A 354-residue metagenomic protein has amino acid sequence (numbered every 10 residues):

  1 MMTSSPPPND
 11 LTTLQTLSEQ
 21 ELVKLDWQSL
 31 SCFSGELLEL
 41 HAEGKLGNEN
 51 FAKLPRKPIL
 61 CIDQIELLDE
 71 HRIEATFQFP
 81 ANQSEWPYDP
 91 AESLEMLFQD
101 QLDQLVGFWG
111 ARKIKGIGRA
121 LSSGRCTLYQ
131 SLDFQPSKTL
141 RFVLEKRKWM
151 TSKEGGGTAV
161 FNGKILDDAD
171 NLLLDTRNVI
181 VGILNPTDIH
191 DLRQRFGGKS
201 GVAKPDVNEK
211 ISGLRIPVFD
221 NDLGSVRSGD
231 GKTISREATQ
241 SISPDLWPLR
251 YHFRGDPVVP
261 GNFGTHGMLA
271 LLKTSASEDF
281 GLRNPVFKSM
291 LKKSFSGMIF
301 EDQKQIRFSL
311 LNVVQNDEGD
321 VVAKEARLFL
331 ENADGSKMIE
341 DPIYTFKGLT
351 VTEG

Functional and structural regions predicted by a protein language model:
M2-E92, R112, D133, R147-T158 (+6 more regions): Non-catalytic linker/capping segments at the edges of enzyme domains
D63, G163, M290-K293, E325-R327: Hydrophobic/aromatic beta-strand elements that line small-molecule binding cavities or substrate pockets in beta-rich
I65, P90-G118, V258-R283: Active-site helix/loop of acyl-thioester processing domains in fatty-acid/polyketide metabolism, spanning hotdog-fold
K113, R119-L132, S137-M150, K164-L166 (+3 more regions): 4′-phosphopantetheine-dependent carrier domains
A120-S123, G157-T158, N162, V321: OB-fold/S1-family single-stranded nucleic acid-binding modules
F142, A159-V179: Hydrophobic, ordered structural segments
A169-N171, N332-S336: Solvent-exposed strand-loop boundary residues in beta-sheet-rich modules
L173-R177, I339-E340, Y344: A structural microfeature
